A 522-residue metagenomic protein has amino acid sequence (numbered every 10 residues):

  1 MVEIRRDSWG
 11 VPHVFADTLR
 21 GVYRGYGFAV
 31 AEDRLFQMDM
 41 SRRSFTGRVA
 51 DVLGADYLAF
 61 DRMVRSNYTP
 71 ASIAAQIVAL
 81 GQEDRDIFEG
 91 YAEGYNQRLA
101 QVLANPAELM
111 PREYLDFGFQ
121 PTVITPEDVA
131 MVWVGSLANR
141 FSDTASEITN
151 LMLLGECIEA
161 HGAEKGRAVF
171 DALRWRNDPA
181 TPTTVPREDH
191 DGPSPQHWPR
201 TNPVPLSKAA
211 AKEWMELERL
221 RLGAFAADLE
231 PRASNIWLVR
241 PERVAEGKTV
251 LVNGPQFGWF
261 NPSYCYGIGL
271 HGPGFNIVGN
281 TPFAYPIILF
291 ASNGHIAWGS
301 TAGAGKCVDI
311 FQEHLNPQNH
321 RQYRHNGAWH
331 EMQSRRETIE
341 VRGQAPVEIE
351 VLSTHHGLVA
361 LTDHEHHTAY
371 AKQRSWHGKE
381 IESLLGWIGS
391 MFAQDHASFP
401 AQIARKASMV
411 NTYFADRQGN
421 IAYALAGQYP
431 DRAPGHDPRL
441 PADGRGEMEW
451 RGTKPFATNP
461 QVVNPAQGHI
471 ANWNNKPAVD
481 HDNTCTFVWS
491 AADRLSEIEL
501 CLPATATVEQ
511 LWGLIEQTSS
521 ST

Functional and structural regions predicted by a protein language model:
V2-V250, P255-N261, G274, T281 (+1 more regions): Substrate-recognition/specificity elements adjacent to catalytic centers across diverse enzyme folds
F15, Y23-R24, W133, G247-K248 (+14 more regions): Short helix/loop capping segments that flank catalytic or ligand/cofactor-binding pockets
V22-G25, A71-F88, Q373, L384-S390 (+3 more regions): Second-shell loop/turn segments in exported
A79-Q101, I236-E242, G247, Q256-G258 (+3 more regions): Structured, non-membrane catalytic/scaffold regions adjacent to prosthetic-group chemistry
V123-V134, A138, C265-L270, A304-C307 (+4 more regions): Short secondary-structure boundary/capping segments
N139-A145, L151-A168, A209, E380 (+3 more regions): Ordered core of a single globular domain
N276-A345, I388-F392, E499-L502: Compact, glycine/acidic-enriched structural inserts
T368, S408-A504: Hydrophobic alpha-helical segments
